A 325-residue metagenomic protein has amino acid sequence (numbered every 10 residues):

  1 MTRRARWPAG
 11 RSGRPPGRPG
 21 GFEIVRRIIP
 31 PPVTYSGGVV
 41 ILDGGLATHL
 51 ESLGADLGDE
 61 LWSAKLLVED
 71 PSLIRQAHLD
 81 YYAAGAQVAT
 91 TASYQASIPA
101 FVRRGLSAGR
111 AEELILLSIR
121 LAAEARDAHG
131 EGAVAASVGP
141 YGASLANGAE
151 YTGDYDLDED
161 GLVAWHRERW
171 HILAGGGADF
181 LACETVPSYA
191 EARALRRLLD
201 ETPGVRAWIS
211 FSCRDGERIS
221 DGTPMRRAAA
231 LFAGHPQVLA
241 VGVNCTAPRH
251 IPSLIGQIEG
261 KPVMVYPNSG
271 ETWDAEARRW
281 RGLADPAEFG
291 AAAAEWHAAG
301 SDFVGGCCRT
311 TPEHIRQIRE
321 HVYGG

Functional and structural regions predicted by a protein language model:
F22-G325: Domain-level signal for soluble alpha/beta catalytic cores
